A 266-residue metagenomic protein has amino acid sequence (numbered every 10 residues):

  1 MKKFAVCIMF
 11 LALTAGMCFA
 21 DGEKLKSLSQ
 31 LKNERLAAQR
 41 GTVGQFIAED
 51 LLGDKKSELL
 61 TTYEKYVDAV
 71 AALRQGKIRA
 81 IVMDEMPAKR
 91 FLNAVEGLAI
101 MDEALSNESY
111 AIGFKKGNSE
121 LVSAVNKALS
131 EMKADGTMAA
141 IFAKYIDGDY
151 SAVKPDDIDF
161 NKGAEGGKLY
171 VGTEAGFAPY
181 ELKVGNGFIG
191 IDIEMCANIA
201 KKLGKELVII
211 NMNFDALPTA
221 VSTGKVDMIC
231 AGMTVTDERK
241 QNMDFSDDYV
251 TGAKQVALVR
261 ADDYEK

Functional and structural regions predicted by a protein language model:
M1-F4: Positively charged n-region of N-terminal signal peptides that target proteins for export
C7-G16: Bacterial N-terminal signal peptides
D21-E64, E85-M86, Y170-P179, F188-K201 (+1 more regions): Bilobed "Venus flytrap"/periplasmic-binding protein-like clamshell domains and structurally analogous long
D21-L31, K89, A94-S106, K116 (+3 more regions): Acidic, polar ligand-binding/catalytic clefts
R35, L59-Y63, T137-A140, E165-M233: Extracytoplasmic small-molecule ligand-binding "clamshell" domains of the periplasmic binding protein/Venus flytrap
R35, T42-V43, A111-A152, E194-K202 (+1 more regions): Extended ligand-binding regions for polar small-molecule ligands
A38-T42, Y63-V67, Q75, V82 (+4 more regions): Soluble non-cytosolic domains of exported or imported proteins
S106-F114, A178-L182, E238: Surface-exposed aromatic
